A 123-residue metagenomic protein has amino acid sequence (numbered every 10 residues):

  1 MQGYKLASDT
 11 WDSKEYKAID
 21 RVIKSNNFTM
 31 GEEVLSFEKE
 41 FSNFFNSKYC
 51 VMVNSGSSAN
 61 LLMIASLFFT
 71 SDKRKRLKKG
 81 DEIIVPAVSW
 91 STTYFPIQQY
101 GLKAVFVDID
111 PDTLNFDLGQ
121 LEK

Functional and structural regions predicted by a protein language model:
M1-N27, E32: N-terminal "arm"/small-domain region of PLP-dependent enzymes with the aminotransferase-like
K14-K24, L35-N46, G119-K123: Replace "anionic and nucleotidyl ligands
N27, E32-E82, P96-Y100, F106-D108: Phosphate-binding glycine-rich loop
S57, S91, N115: Glycine-rich phosphate-binding loop at the start of an alpha helix
F68, A87-V88: Short N-terminal helix/helix-N-cap motif within the alpha/beta-hydrolase-1
V88-Y94: Conserved coil-to-alpha-helix start sites within the AMP-binding
L102-K123: PLP-dependent aminotransferase-class I/II
